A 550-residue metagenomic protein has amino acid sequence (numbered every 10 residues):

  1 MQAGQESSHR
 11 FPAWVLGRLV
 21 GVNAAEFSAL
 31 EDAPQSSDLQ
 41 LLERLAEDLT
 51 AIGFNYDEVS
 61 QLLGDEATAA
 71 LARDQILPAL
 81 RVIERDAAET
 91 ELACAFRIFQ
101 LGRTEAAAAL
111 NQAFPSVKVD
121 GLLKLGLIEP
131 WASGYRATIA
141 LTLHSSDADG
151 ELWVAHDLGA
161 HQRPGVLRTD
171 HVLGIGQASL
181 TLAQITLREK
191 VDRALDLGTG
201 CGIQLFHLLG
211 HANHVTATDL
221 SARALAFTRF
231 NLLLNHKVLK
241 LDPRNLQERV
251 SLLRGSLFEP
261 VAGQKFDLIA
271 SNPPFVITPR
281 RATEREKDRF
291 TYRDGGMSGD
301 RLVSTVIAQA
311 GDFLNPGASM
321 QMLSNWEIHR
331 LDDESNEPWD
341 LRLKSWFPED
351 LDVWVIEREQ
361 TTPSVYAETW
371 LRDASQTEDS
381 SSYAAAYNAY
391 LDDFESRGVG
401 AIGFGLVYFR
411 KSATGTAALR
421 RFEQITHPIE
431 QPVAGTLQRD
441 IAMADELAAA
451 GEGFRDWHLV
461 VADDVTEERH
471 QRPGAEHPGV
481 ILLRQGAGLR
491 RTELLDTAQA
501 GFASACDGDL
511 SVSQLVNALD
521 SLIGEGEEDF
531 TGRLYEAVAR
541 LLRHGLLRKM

Functional and structural regions predicted by a protein language model:
Q2-Q5, H9: Low-complexity, intrinsically disordered or signal/transmembrane-proximal segments
V15-C94, S133, Q162, T414-S504 (+3 more regions): Acidic, low-complexity/disordered tracts enriched in E/D and polar residues
E91-I139, A183-L187, L195, G200 (+3 more regions): Long, charge-rich, low-complexity alpha-helical segments
E129-A194, T199-H211: SAM-dependent Rossmann-like transferase core, predominantly class I methyltransferases with a strong bias toward
L152, G403-V407, G479-I481: Short beta-strand micro-motifs in enzyme catalytic cores
L167-G176, R188, L220-A384: S-adenosylmethionine
A217: Conserved SAM-binding loop
I356, T361-A442: Flexible, glycine-/basic-rich loop-and-beta segments that form/coincide with the SAM-dependent methyltransferase
